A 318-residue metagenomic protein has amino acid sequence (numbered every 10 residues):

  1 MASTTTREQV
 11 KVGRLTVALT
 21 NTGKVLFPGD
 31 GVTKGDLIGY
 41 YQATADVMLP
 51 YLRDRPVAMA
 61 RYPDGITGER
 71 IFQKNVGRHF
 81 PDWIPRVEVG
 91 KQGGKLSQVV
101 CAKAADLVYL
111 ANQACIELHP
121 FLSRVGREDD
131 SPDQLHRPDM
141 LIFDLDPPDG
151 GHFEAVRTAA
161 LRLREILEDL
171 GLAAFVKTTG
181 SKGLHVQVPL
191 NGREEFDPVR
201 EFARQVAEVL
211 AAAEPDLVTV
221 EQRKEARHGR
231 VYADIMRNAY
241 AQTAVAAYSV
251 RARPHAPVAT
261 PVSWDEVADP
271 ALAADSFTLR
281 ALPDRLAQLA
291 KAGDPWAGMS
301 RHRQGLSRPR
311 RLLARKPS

Functional and structural regions predicted by a protein language model:
M1-A111, L118, E128: Charge-rich, low-complexity segments
M1-G31, I38, L49, R53 (+3 more regions): C-terminal accessory nucleic-acid interaction domains of nucleic acid-metabolism proteins
A43, T158-L163, E201-V209: Long, highly charged amphipathic alpha-helices
A60-Y62, A174-G180, E221-E225: Short beta-strand
I66-E69, H79, G151, G183-H185 (+1 more regions): Flexible loop/turn segments at secondary-structure boundaries
V99-A102, L107-T179, L190-P198, S318: Signature for HUH/AEP ssDNA processing cores
H185-N191, Y232-I235: A short beta-strand motif that forms the metal-chelation/ATP-contact edge of phosphoryl-transfer active sites
